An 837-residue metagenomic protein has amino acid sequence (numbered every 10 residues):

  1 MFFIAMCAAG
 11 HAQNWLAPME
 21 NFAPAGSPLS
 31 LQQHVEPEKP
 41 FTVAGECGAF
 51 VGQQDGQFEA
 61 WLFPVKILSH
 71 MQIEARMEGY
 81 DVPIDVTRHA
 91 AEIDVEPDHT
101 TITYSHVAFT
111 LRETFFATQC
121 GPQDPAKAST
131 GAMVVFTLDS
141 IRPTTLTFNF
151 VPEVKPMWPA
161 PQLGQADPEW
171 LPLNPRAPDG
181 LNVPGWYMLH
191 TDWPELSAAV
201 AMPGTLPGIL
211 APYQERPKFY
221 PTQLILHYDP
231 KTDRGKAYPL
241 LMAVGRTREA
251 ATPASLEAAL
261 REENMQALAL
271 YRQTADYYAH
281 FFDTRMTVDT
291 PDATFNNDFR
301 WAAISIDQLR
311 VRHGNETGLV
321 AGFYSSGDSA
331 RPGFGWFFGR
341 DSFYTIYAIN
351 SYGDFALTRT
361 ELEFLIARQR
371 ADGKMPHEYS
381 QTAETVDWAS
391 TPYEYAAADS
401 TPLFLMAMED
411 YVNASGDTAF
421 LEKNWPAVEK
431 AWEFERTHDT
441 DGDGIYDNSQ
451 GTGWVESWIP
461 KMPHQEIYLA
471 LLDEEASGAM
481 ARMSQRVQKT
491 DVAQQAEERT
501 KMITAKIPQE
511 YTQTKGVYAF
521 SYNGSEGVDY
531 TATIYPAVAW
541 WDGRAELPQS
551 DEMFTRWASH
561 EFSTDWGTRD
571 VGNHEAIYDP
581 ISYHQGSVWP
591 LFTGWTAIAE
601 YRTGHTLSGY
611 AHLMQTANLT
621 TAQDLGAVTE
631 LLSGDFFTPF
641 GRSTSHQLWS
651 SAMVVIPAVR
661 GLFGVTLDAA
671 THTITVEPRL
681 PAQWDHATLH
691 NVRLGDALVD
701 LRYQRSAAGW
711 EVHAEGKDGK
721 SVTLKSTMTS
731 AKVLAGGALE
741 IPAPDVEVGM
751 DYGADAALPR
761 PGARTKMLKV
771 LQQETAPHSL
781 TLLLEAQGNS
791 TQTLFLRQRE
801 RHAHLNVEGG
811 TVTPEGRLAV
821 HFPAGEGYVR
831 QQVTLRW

Functional and structural regions predicted by a protein language model:
M1-C7: Bacterial N-terminal signal peptides
G10-N297, D341, Y352-D354, G604-T606 (+7 more regions): Terminal accessory carbohydrate-recognition/targeting modules of carbohydrate-active enzymes
N14-H70, F334-F338, P392-A414, T514-W557 (+5 more regions): C-terminal capping/lid segments that line or modulate ligand- or cofactor-binding pockets
S140, G164, P172, A177 (+8 more regions): Aromatic-rich carbohydrate-recognition surfaces in CAZymes
T287-F299, H313, I349-L362, Y411-E429 (+5 more regions): Structural helix-adjacent loops and short alpha-helical linkers that scaffold large soluble proteins
D289-F337, T360-A396, T401, T437-Q465 (+3 more regions): Extended glycan-interaction surfaces of carbohydrate-active proteins
P759-E785, S790-L796: C-terminal low-complexity, glycine/proline- and small-hydrophobic-enriched intrinsically disordered tails that act as
L783-Q787, F795-W837: Extracellular glycoprotein-like low-complexity segments
